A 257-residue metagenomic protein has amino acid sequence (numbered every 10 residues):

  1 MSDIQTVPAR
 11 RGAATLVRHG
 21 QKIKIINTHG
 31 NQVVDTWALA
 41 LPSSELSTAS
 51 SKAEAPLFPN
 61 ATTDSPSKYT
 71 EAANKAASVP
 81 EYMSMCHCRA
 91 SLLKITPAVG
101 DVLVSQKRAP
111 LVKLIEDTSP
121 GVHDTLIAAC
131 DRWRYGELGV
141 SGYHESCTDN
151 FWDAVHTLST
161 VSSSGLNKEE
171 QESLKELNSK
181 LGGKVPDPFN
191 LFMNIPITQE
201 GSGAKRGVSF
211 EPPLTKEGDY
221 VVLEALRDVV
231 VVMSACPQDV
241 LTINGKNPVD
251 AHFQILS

Functional and structural regions predicted by a protein language model:
M1-S257: Acidic, Ser/Thr/Pro
